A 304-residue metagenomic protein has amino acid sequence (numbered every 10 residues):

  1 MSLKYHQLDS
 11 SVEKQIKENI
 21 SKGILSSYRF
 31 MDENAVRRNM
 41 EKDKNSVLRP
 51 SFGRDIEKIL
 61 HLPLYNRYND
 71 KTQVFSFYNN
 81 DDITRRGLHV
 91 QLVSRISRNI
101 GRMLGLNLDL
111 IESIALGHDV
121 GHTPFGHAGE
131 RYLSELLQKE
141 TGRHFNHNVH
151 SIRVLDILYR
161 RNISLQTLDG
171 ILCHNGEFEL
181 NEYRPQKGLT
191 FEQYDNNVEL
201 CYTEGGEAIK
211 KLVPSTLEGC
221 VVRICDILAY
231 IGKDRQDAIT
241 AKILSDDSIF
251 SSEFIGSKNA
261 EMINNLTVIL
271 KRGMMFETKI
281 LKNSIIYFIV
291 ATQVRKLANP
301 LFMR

Functional and structural regions predicted by a protein language model:
M1-R86, L92-I100, L108, H144-H150 (+1 more regions): Histidine-centered, transition-metal-coordinating active-site segments
L104: Basic, low-complexity intrinsically disordered segments
D109, S113, P124-R143, T240-L244: Post-HEXXH active-site segment of zinc metalloproteases
G117-F125, A229: Short active-site segment of divalent metal-dependent hydrolases/proteases that encodes the spacing between
